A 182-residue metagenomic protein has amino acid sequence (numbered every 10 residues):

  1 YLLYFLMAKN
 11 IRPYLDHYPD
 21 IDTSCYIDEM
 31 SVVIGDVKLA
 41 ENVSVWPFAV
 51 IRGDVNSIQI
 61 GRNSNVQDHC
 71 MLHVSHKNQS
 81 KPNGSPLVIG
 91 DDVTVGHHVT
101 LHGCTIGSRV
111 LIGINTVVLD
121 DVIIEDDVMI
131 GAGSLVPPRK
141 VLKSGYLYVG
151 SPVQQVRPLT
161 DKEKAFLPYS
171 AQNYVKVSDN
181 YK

Functional and structural regions predicted by a protein language model:
F5-N42, N180: Extended, small-residue-rich solenoid/repeat segments and analogous flexible loops that form exposed scaffolds
A8-I21, D54, I60-R62, Q67-S75 (+3 more regions): Glycine-rich hexapeptide-repeat left-handed beta-helix
T94: Short proline/glycine- and basic residue-enriched helix-capping loop/turn segments at helix->loop/beta transitions
